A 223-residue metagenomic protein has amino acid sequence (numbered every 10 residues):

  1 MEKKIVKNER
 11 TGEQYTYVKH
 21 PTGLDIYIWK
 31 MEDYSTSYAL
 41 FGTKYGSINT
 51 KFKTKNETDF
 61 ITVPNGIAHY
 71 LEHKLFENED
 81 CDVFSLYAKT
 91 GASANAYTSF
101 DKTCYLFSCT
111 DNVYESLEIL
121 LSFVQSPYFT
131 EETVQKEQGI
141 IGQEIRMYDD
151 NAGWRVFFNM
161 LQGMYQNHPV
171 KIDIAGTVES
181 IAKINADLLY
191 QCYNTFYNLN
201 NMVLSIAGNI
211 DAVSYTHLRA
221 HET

Functional and structural regions predicted by a protein language model:
M1-D82, Y190-R219: His/Glu-rich zincin catalytic helix
N78, D82-R219: Charge-rich, well-structured scaffold segments of protease-associated domains
